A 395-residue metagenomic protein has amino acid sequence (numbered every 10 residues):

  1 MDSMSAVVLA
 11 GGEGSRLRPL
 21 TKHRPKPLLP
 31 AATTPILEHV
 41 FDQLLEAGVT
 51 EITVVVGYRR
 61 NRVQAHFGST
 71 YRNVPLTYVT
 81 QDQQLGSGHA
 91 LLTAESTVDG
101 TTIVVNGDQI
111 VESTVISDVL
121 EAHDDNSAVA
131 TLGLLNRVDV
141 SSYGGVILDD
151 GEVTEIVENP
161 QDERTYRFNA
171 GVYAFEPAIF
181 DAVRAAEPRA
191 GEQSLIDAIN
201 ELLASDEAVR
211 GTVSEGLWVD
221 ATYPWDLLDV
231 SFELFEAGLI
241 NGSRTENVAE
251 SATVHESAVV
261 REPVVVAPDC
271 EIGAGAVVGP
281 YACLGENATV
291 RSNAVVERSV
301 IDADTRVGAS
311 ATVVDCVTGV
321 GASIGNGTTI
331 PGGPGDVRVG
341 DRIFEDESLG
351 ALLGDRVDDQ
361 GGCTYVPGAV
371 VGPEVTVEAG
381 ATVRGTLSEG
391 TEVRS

Functional and structural regions predicted by a protein language model:
M1-R24, L28, L45, L120 (+15 more regions): Haloarchaeal acidic low-complexity proteome signature biased toward cell-envelope/secretome components but also
D2-V8, R16, L29-P30, T34-V105 (+1 more regions): Conserved N-terminal catalytic core of the sugar/cofactor nucleotidyltransferase
L28, G145-L148, G211: A structural signal for short hydrophobic beta-strand segments in well-ordered beta-sheet cores
V49, D99, S127-A128, E207: Short, high-confidence coil segments that cap the C-terminus of an alpha-helix and link into the following beta-strand
I103, L120, E152-I240: Catalytic-core segments of class I nucleotidyltransferases/pyrophosphorylases that form NMP-activated intermediates
T114-S141: Conserved donor-nucleotide/metal-binding helix-loop-beta segment in metal-dependent transferases, i.e., the alpha-helix
P268-I272, V277-I324: Eukaryotic tandem repeat interaction scaffolds
I301-S395: Glycine-rich hexapeptide-repeat left-handed beta-helix
